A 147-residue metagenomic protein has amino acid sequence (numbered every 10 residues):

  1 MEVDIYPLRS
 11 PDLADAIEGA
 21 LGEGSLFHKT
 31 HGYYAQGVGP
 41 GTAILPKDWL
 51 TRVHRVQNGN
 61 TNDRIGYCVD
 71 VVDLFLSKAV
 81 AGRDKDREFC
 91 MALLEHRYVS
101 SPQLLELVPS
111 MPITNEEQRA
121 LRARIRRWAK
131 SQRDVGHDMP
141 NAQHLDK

Functional and structural regions predicted by a protein language model:
M1-K147: Compositionally biased terminal segments of proteins
